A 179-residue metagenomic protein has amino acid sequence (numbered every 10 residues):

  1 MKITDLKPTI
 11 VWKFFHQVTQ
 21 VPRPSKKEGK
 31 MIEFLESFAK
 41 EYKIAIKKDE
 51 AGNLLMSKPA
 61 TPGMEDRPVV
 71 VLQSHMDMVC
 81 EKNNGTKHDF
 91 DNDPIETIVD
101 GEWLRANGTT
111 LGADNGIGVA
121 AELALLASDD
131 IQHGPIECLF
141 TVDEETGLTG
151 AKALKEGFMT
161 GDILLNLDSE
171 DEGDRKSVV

Functional and structural regions predicted by a protein language model:
K2-E102: Acidic/His- and Gly-rich active-site-bordering loop/insert found across diverse amide/peptide-bond hydrolases
G29, L148, L165: Metal-dependent catalytic neighborhoods of phosphoester/phosphodiester hydrolases
S37-K40, G147, E170: Short Pro/Gly-enriched beta-strand edge/turn motifs at strand-loop
Y42, S57-P59, L125, G150-A153: A generic local structural motif
A51-L55, E145-G147, E172: Short acidic loop-to-helix transition motifs that present clustered carboxylates
M64-F140, E145, A151-D162: Active-site metal-coordination/substrate-binding segment of hydrolases, especially metallo-dependent peptidases
I163-R175: Phosphate/pyrophosphate-binding betaalpha-module
V178-V179: Conserved small/polar residues in nucleotide/adenosyl-binding loops
